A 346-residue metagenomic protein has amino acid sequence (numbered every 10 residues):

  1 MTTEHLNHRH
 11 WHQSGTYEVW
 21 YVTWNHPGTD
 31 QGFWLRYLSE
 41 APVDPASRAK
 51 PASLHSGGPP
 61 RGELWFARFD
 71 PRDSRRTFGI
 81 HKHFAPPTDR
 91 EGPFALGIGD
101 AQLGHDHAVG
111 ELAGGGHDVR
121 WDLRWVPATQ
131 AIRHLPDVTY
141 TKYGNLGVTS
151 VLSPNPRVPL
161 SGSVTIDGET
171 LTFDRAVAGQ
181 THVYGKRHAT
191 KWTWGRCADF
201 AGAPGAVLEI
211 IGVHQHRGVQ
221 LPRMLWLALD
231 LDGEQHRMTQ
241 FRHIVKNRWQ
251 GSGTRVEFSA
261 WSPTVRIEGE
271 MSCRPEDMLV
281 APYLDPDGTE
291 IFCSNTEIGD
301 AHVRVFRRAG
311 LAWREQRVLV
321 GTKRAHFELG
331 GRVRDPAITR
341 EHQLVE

Functional and structural regions predicted by a protein language model:
M1-E346: Structured soluble/peripheral alpha/beta segments that form catalytic or ligand/cofactor-binding pockets
